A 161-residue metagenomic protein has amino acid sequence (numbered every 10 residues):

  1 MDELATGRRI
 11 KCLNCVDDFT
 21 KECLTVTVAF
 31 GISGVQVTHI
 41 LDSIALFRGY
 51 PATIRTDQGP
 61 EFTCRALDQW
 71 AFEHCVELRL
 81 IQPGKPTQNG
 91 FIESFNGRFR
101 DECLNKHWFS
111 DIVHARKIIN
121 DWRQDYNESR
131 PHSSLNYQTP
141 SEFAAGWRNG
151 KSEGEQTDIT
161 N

Functional and structural regions predicted by a protein language model:
M1-D2, D42, D68, R100: Solvent-exposed, non-membrane alpha-helical residues enriched in polar/charged side chains
L4, R8-K11, V26-G49, P60: Active-site beta-loop-alpha junctions of metal-dependent nucleic acid enzymes, especially the RNase H-like/DDE
D17-D18: Short, acidic, Ser/Thr-enriched surface-loop or helix-capping motifs
E22-C23: Hydrophobic "anchor" residues
T53-Q58, E73-F91, H107-I112: RNase H-like polynucleotidyl transferase catalytic core
H74-V76, G97-N161: C-terminal domain-tail junction helix/linker
